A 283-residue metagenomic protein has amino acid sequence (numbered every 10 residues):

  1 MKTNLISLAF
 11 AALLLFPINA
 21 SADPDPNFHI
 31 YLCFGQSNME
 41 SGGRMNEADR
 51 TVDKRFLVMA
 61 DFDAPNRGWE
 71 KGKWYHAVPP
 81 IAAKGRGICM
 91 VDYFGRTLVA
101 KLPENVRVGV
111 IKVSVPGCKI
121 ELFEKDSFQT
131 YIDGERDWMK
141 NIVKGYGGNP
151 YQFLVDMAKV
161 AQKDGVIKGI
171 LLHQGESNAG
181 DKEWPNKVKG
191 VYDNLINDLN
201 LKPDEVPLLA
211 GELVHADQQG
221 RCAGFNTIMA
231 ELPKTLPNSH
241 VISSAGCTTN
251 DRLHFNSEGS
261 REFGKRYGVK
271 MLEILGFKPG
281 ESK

Functional and structural regions predicted by a protein language model:
M1-L5: Positively charged n-region of N-terminal signal peptides that target proteins for export
S7-P17: Bacterial N-terminal signal peptides
I18-A22: Sec/Tat signal peptide C-region and signal peptidase I cleavage site
D23-K283: Cell-envelope and extracellular/periplasmic
